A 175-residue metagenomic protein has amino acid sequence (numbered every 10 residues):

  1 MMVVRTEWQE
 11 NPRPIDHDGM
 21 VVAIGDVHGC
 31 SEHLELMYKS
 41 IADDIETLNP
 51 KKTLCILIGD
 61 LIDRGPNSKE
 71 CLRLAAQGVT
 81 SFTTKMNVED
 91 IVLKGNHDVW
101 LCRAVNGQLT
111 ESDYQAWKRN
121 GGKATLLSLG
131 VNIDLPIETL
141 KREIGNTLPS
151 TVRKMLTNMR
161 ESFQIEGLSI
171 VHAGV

Functional and structural regions predicted by a protein language model:
M1-L72: N-terminal active-site segment of His-dependent metallophosphoesterases
R13-I15, E161-E166: Short acidic-hydrophobic surface loop/beta-edge motif
G19, T53, V88-E89, I165: A generic hydrophobic-helix recognition signal that picks specific residues within alpha-helical hydrophobic
V22, I56, I91-V92, L168: Residue-level signal for helical boundary/lining positions with a hydrophobic bias
A23, Q164, L168-A173: Short hydrophobic-aromatic micro-motifs
H28-C30, N96-H97, H172: Histidine-centered divalent metal-coordination motifs
A42, E46, T80-T84, Q164: Residue-level signal for alpha-helix termini/capping positions
K51, R64-R160: Active-site neighborhood of divalent metal-dependent phosphoester bond hydrolases
